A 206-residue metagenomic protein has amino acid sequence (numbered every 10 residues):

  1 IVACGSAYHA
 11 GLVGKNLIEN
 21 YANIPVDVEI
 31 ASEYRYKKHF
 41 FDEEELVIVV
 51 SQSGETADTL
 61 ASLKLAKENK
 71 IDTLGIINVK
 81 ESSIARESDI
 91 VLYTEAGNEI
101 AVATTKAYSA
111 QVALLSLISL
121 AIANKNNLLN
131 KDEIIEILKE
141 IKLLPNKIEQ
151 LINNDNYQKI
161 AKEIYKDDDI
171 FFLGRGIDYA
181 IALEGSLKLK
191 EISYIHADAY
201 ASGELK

Functional and structural regions predicted by a protein language model:
I1-A7, L138-G174: Cofactor-pocket helix-loop regions in the catalytic cores of large enzyme subunits
I1-L143, R175: Glycine-rich phosphate-binding loops that contact phosphosugars or nucleotide phosphates
I30-A31, E149-N156, A197-K206: A general structural motif
Y165-K206: Acidic catalytic cores of enzymes that act on phosphate-bearing nucleotides/polynucleotides
